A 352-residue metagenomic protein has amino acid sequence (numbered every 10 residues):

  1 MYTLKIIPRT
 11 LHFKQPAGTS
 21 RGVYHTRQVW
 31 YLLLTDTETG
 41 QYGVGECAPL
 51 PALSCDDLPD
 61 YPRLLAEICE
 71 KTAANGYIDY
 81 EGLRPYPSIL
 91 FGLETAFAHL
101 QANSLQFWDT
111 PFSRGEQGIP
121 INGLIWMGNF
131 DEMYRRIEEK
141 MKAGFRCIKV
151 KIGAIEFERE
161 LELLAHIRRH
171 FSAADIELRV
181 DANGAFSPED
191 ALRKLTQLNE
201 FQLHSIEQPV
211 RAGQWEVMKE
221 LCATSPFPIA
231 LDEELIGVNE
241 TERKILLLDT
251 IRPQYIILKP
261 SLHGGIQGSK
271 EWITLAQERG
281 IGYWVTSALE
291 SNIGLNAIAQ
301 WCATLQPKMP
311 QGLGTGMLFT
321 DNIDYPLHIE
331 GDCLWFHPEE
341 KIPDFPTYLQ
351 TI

Functional and structural regions predicted by a protein language model:
M1-L178, N183-A185, E189-L192, N199 (+1 more regions): N-terminal capping/lid subdomain adjacent to the active-site entrance of alpha/beta enzymes
Y2-I7, K14, G92-E94, F201-Q202 (+5 more regions): N-terminal start-of-chain detector that recognizes signal peptides and the immediate post-cleavage beginning
R9-H12, M127, L235, L289 (+1 more regions): Short, solvent-exposed coil/turn elements at secondary-structure transition points
C47, Q208, L313: Active-site donor-binding loop signature of nucleotide-sugar glycosyltransferases
C69, G76-D79, Q254, R279-V285 (+1 more regions): A short pocket-lining beta-strand/turn micro-motif at the edge of beta-sheets
G123, I257, G312-L313: Structural signal for conserved beta-strand scaffold positions within catalytic alpha/beta enzyme cores
I155-N296, Q300, F319-E330: Catalytic core of soluble alpha/beta enzymes
A288-I352: C-terminal alpha-helical cap/extension of soluble enzyme domains
